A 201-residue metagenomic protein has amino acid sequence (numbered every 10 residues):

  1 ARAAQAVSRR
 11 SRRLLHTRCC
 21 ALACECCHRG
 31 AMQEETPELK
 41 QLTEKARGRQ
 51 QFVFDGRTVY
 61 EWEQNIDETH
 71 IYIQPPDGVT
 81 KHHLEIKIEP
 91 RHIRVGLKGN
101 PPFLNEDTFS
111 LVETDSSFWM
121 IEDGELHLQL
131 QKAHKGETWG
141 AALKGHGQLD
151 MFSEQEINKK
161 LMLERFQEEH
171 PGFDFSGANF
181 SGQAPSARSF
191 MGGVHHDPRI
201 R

Functional and structural regions predicted by a protein language model:
A4-R10, L15-R201: Long, compositionally biased, phosphorylation-prone intrinsically disordered terminal regions that serve as flexible
